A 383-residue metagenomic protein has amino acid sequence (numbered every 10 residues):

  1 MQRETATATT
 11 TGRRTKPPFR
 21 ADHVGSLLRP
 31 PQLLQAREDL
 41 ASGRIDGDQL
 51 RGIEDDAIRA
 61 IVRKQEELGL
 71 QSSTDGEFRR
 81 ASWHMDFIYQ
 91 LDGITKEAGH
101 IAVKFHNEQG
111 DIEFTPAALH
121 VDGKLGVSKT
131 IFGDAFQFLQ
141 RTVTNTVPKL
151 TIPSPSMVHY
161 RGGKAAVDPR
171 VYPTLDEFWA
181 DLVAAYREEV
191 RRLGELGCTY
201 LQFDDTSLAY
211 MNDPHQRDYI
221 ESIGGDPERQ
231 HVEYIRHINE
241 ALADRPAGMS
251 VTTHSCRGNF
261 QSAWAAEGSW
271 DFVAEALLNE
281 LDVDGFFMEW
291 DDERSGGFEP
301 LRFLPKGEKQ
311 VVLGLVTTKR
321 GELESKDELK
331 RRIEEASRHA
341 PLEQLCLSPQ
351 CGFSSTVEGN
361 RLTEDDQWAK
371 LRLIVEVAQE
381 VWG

Functional and structural regions predicted by a protein language model:
M1-G383: Domain-level signal for soluble alpha/beta catalytic cores
